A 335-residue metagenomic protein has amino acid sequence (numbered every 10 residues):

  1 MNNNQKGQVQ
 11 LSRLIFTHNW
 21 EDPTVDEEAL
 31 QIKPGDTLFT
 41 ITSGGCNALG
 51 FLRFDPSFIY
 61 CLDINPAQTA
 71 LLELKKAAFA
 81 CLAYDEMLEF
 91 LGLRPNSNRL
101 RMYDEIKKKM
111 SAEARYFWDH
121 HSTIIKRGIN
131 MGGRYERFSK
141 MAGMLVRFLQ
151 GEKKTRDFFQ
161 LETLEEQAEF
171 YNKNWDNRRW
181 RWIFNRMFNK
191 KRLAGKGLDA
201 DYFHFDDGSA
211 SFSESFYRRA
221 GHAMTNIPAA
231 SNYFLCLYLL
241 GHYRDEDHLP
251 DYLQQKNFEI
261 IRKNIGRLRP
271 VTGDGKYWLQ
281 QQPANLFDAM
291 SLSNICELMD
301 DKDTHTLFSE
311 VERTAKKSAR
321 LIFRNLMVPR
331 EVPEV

Functional and structural regions predicted by a protein language model:
I15-T37, C46, G50, W278: Conserved alpha-helix/loop element of class I SAM-dependent methyltransferases that forms part of the SAM/SAH-binding
K33-D36, G273-S291: A short acidic, Gly/Pro-enriched loop at the edge of an enzyme's catalytic core that lines a small-molecule cofactor
P34-S43, I59-C61: Conserved class I S-adenosyl-L-methionine
R53-I59, P66: Conserved S-adenosyl-L-methionine
A67-E259: Class I S-adenosyl-L-methionine-dependent methyltransferase module
K107-A112, F287-K302: A short SAM/SAH-binding and catalytic strip from SAM-dependent methyltransferases
S291, K317-P329: Conserved beta-strand signature within the Rossmann-like core of class I S-adenosyl-L-methionine
D303-K317: A short glycine-rich, Lys/Arg-flanked "PGG" loop and its adjoining helix->strand segment in the class I
